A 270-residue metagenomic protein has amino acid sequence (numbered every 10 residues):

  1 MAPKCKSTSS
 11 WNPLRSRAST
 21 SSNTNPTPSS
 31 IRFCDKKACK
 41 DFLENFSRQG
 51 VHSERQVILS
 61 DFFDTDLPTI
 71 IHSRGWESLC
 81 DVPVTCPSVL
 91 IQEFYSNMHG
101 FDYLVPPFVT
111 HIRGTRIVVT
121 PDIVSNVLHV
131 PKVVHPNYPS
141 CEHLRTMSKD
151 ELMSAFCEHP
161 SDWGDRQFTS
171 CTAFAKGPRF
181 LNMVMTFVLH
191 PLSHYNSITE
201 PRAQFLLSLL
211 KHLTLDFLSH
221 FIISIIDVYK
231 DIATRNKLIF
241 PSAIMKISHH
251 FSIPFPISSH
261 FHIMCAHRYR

Functional and structural regions predicted by a protein language model:
A2-R270: A structural signal for long, well-ordered, hydrophobic/aromatic- and basic-residue-enriched core segments of folded
